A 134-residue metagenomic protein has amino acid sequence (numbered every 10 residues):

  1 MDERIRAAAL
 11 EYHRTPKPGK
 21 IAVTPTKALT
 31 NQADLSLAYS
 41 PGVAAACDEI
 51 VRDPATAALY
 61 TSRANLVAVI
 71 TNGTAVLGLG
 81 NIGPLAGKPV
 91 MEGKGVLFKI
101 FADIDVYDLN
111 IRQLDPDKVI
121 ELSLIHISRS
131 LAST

Functional and structural regions predicted by a protein language model:
D2-E11: Ser/Thr/Pro-rich, acidic low-complexity intrinsically disordered regulatory segments
T15-L59: An N-cap/entry alpha-helix motif that binds or orients negatively charged groups
T30-N31, T71-N81, F98-L109: Gly-rich Lys/Arg/Thr-decorated short loops/hinges at beta-loop-alpha junctions or inter-strand turns that position
A57-R63, A68-I70, K99-I100: Solvent-exposed alpha-helices and their adjacent loops that cap or buttress functional pockets in soluble metabolic
L77-M91: Glycine- and acidic-residue-enriched helix-capping/strand-helix junction motifs
L109-P116: Short beta->alpha junction loops
K118-L124: N-terminal small/polar loop signature for handling phosphorylated ligands or for N-terminal nucleophile
I125-A132: Conserved small/polar residues in nucleotide/adenosyl-binding loops
